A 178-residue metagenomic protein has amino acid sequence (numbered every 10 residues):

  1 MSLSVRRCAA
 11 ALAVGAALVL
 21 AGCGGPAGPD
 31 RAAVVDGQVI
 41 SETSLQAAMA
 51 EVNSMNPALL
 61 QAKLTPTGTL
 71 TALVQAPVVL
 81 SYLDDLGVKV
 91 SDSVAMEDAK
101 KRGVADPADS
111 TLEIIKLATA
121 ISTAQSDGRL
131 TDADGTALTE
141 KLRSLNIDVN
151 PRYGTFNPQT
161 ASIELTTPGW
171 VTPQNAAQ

Functional and structural regions predicted by a protein language model:
M1-K63, R143-Q178: Short, low-structural-confidence N-terminal segments
G24-L112: N-terminal targeting/tethering segments
K101-I121, L165, G169, Q174-Q178: Cell-envelope/extracellular anchoring and linker segments
T111-S162: Extracytosolic low-complexity repeat regions of secreted or lipid-anchored proteins
